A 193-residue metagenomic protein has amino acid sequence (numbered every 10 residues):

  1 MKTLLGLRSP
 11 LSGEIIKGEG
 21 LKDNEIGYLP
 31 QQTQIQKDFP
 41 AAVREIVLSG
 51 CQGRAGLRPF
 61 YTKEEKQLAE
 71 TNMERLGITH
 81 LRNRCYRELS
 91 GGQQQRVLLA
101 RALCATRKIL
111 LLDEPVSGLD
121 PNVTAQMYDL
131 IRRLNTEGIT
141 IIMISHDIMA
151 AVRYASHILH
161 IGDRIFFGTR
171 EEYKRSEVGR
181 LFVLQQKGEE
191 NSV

Functional and structural regions predicted by a protein language model:
L5: Helix-to-loop junction immediately C-terminal to a conserved catalytic motif
P10-I26: Conserved ABC transporter NBD signature motif
K63-L81: Conserved ABC ATPase "signature" region
C85-L89, Q93: Conserved ABC ATPase signature
L110-D113: Catalytic Walker B motif of ABC-type/P-loop ATPase nucleotide-binding domains
S145-H146: H-loop/switch region of ABC-family ATPase nucleotide-binding domains
S156-E171: H-loop (His-switch) and adjacent beta-strand-loop-beta switch element of ABC-type ATPase nucleotide-binding domains
